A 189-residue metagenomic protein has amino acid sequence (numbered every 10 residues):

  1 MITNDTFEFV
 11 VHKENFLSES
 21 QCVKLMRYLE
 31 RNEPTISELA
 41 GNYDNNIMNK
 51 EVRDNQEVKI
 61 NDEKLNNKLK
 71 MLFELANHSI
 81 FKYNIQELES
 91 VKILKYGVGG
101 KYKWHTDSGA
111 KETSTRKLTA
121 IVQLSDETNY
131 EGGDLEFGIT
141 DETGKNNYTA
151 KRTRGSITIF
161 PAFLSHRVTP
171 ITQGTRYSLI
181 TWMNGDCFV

Functional and structural regions predicted by a protein language model:
M1-I85, K101: Non-heme Fe(II)/2-oxoglutarate
N66, K70-V189: Catalytic core of non-heme Fe(II) oxygenases with the double-stranded beta-helix
